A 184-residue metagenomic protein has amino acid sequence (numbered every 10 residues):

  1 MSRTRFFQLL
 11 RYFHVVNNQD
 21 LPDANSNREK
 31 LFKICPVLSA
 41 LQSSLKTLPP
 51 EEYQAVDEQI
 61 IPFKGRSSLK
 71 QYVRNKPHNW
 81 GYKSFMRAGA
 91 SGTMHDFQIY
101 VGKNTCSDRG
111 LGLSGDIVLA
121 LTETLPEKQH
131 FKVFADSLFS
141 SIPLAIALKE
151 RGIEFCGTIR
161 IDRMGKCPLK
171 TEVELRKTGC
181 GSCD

Functional and structural regions predicted by a protein language model:
M1-E154, T158-R163: N-terminal initiation segments
G165-D184: An anionic, glycine-rich sequence signature occurring as long contiguous blocks
